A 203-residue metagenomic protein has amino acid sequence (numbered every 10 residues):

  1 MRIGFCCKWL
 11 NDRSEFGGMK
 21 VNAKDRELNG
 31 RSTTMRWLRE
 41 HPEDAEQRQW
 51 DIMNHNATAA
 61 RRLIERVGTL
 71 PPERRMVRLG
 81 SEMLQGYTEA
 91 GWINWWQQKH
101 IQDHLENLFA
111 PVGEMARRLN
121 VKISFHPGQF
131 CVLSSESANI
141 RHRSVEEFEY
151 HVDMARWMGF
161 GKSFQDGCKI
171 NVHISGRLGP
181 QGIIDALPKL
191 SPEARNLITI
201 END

Functional and structural regions predicted by a protein language model:
M1-V121, C131-S134, N139-S144, D153 (+3 more regions): Alpha/beta catalytic barrel-like cores
H126: Conserved, mostly hydrophobic/aromatic
S135-F148, P180-S191: Short, electropositive alpha-helical surface patch
I174-D203: Acidic/histidine-rich catalytic cores of soluble enzymes
